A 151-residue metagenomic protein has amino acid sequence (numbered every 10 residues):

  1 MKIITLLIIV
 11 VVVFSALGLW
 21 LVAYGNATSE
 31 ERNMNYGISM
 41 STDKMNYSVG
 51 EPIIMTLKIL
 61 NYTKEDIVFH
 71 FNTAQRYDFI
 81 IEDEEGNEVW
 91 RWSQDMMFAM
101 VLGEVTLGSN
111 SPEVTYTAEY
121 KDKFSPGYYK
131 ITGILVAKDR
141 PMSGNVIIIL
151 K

Functional and structural regions predicted by a protein language model:
M1-T28: Secretory targeting signatures
I4-T5, L17-L19, I38, G133 (+1 more regions): Intrinsic-disorder/low-complexity peptide segments enriched for small residues
I9-V11, T56, Y120, I134 (+1 more regions): Generic detector of bulky aromatic hydrophobic side chains
G25-M40, M45-A118, Y128, T132-A137: Contiguous segments within soluble domain cores/interaction surfaces
D122-K151: Terminal connector regions
